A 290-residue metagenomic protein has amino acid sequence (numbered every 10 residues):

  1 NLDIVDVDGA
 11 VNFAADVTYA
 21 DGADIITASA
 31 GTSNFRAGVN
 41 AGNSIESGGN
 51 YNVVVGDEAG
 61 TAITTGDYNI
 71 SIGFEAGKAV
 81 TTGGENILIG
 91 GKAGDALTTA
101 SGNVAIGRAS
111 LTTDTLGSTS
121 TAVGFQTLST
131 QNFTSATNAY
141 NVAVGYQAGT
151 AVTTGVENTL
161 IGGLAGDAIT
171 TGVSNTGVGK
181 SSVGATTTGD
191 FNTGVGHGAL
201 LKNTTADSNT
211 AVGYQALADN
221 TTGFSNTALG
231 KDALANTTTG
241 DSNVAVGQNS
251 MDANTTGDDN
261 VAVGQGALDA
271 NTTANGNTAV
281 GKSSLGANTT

Functional and structural regions predicted by a protein language model:
N1-G22: A signal for long, low-complexity, Ser/Thr/Asn-enriched, surface-exposed stalk/shaft and domain-boundary segments
V17-T290: Glycine- and small/polar-enriched repetitive beta-structure motifs of secreted/surface proteins
